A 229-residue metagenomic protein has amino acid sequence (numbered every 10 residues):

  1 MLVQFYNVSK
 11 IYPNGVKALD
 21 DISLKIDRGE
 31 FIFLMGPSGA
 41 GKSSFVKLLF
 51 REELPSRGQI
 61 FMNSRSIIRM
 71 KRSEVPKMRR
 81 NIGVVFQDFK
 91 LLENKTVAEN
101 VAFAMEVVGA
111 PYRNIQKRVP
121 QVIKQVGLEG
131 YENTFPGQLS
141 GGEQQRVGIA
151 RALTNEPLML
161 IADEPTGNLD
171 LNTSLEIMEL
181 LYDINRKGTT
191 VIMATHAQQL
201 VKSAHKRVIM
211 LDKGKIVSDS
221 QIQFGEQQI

Functional and structural regions predicted by a protein language model:
M1-F5, I11-D21, K71: A short, flexible loop at the N-terminus of ABC-type nucleotide-binding domains that lies
F50: Helix-to-loop junction immediately C-terminal to a conserved catalytic motif
G58-S66: Conserved ABC transporter NBD signature motif
K95-A102: Short coil-to-helix segment of the ABC ATPase nucleotide-binding domain corresponding to the Q-loop/switch region
F135-L139, E143-Q145: Conserved ABC ATPase signature
T154-L158: A short, proline-enriched helix->beta-strand linker immediately N-terminal to the Walker B motif in ABC-type P-loop
L160-D163: Catalytic Walker B motif of ABC-type/P-loop ATPase nucleotide-binding domains
